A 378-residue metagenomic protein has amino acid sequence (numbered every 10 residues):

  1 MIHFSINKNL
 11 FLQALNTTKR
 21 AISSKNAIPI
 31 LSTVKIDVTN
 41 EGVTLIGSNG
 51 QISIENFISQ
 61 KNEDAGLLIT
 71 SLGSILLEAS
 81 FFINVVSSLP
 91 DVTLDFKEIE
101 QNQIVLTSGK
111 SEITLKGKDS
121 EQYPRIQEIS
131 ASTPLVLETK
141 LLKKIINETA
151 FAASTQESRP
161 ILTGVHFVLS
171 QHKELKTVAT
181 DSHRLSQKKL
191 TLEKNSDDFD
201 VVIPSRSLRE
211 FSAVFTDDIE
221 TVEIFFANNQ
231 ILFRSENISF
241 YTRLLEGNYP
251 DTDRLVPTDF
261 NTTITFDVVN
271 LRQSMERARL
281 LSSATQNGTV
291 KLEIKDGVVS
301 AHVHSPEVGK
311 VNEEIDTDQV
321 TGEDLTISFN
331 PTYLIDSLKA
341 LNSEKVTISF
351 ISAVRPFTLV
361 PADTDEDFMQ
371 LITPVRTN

Functional and structural regions predicted by a protein language model:
M1-N378: Structural preference for solvent-exposed beta-strand-turn elements and adjacent flexible terminal/loop segments within
